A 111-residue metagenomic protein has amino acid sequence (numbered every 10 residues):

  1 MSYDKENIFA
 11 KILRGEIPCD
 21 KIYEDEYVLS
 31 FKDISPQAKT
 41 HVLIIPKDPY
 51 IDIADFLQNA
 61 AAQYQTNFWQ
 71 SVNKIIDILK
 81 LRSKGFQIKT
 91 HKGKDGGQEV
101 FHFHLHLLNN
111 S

Functional and structural regions predicted by a protein language model:
M1-S111: HIT superfamily nucleotide-processing domains
